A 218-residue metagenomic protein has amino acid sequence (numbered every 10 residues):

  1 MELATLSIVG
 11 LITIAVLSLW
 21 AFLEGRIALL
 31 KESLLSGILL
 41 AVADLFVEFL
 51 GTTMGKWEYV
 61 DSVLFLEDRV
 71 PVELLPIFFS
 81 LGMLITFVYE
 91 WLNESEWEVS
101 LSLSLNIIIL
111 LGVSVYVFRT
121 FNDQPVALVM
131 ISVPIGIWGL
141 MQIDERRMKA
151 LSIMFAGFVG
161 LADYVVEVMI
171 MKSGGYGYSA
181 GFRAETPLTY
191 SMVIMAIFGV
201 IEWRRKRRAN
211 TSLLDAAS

Functional and structural regions predicted by a protein language model:
M1-S218: Aromatic-rich, lipid-facing transmembrane alpha helices and their immediate juxtamembrane interface loops in integral
